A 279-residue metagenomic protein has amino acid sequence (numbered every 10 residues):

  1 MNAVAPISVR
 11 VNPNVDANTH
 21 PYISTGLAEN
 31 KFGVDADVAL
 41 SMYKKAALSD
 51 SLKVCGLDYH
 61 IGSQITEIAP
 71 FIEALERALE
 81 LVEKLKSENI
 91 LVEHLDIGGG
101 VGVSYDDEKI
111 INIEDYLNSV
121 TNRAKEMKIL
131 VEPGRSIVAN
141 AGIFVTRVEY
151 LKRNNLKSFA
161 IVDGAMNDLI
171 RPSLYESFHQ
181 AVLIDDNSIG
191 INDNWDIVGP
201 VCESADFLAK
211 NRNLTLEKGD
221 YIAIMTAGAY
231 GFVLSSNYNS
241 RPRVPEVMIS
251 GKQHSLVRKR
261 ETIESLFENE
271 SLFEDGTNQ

Functional and structural regions predicted by a protein language model:
M1-H94, V103, S119: Active-site-proximal beta-alpha core segment in soluble small-molecule metabolic enzymes
N2-A3, L48, S87-E88, I110 (+2 more regions): Short, glycine- and charge-enriched coil/turn segments that flank and shape catalytic ligand pockets
V11-V15, I61-I65, G99-V103, R135-I137 (+3 more regions): Glycine-rich beta-alpha junction loops
A17-S24, I68-P70, Y105-I110, N140-F144 (+2 more regions): Short acidic, glycine/serine/threonine-rich loops at helix termini
Y22, E29, L52, D58 (+6 more regions): Short glycine- and Lys/Arg-enriched binding-loop motifs that mark or flank ligand-binding interfaces
V34-D37, S41, A69, E73-E76 (+8 more regions): Conserved active-site and cofactor/substrate-binding residues in soluble primary-metabolism enzymes
R77-L81, E88-D96, V101-I143, E149-Y150: Glycine-rich phosphate/ribose-binding loops and adjacent secondary-structure elements that form binding surfaces
S119, E126-Q279: Charged (often Lys/Glu-rich) extended helix/loop segments that serve as interaction or gating elements
